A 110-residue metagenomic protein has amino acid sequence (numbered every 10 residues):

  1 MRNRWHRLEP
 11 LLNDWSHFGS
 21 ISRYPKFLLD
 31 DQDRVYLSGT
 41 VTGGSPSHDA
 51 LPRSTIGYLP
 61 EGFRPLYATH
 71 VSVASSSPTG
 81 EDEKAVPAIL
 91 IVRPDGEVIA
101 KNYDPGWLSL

Functional and structural regions predicted by a protein language model:
M1-N3, H17-Y24, T42-L110: Extracellular jelly-roll beta-sandwich "head" domains, especially the C-terminal globular C1q domain
N3-R23, L29-Q32: Extracellular, modular beta-sheet/disulfide-rich ectodomains of secreted and cell-surface proteins
Q32-R34, Y67-A68: Extended extracellular/luminal ectodomain segments enriched in beta-structured repeat modules
D33-V41: Short, well-ordered beta-strand segments enriched in hydrophobic/aromatic residues
